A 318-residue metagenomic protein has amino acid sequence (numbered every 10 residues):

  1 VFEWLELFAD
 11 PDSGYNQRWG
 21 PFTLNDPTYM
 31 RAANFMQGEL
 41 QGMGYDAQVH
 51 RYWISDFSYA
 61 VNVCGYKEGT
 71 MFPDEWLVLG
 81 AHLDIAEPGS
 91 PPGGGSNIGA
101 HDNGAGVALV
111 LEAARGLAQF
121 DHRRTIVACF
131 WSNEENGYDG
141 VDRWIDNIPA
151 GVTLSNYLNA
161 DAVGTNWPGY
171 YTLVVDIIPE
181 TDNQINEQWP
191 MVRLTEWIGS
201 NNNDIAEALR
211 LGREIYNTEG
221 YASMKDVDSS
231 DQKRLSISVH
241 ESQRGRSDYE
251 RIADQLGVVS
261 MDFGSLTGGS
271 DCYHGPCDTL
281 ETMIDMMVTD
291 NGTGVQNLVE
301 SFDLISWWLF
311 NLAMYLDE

Functional and structural regions predicted by a protein language model:
V1-A9, A47-H50, N62-Y66, W76-G80 (+9 more regions): Structural recognition of the beta-strand scaffold that forms the well-ordered cores of secreted hydrolase catalytic
F2, T23-N34, P73, A100-A108 (+6 more regions): Soluble non-cytosolic domains of exported or imported proteins
F2-E6, M30-Q41, V107-R115, D142 (+4 more regions): Solvent-exposed, polar/charged alpha-helical surfaces in well-ordered, non-transmembrane soluble domains, broadly
L7-E68: A non-catalytic alpha/beta surface segment that caps or lines the substrate-entry region of metallo-dependent hydrolase
D46, Y52-F57, T70-F72, L83-E87 (+5 more regions): Solvent-exposed loop/turn segments at secondary-structure junctions within structured extracellular/periplasmic domains
G65, L79, D84-Y138, I305: Alpha-helical metal-binding/catalytic segments enriched in His/Glu/Asp
W131-S260: Metal-dependent peptidase/peptidase-like ectodomains
G264-E318: His/Asp/Glu-rich mid-to-C-terminal helical/loop segments that flank catalytic regions of hydrolases
